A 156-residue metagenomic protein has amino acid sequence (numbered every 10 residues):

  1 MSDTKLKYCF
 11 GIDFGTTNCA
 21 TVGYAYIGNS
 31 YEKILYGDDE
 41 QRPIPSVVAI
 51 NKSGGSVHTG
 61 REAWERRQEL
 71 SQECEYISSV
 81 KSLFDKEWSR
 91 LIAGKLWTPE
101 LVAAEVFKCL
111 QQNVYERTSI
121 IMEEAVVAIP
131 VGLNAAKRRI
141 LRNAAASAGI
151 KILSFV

Functional and structural regions predicted by a protein language model:
S2-K33: Gly/Thr-rich phosphate-binding beta-strand-loop-beta motif of the actin/hexokinase/Hsp70
I27-F155: Phosphate-binding loop and its immediate beta->loop->alpha context in nucleotide/phosphate-handling enzymes
